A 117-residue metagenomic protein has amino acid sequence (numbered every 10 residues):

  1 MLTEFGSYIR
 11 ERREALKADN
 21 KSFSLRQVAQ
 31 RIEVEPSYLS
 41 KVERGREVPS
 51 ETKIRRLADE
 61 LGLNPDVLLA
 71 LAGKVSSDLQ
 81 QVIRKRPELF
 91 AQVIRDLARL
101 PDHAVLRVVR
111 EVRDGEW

Functional and structural regions predicted by a protein language model:
M1-K21: A short, Lys/Arg-rich alpha-helix, primarily the initiator
S7, E11, K41, A70: DNA-binding alpha-helical recognition surfaces that contact promoter or target DNA
R10, R26, R55: Residues within the helices of the helix-turn-helix
R13, E43, K53, L61 (+1 more regions): DNA major-groove recognition helix of helix-turn-helix
A18-K41: Short alpha-helical DNA-recognition segment
E33, S50-V67: DNA major-groove recognition helix of helix-turn-helix/homeodomain DNA-binding modules
G73-W117: Interfacial/linker helices and their anchor residues that mediate assembly or domain coupling
